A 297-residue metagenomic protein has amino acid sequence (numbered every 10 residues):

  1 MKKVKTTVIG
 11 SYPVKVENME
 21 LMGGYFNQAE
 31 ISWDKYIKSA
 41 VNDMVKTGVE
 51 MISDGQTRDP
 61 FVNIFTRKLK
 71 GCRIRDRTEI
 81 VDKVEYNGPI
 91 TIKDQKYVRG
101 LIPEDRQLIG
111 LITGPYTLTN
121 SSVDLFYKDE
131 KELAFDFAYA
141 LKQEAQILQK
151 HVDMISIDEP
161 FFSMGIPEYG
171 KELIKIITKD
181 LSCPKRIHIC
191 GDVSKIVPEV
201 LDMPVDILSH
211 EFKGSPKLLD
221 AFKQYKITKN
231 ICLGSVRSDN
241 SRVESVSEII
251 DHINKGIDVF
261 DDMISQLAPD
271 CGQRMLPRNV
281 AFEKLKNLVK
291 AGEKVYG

Functional and structural regions predicted by a protein language model:
M1-G297: Domain-level signal for soluble alpha/beta catalytic cores
